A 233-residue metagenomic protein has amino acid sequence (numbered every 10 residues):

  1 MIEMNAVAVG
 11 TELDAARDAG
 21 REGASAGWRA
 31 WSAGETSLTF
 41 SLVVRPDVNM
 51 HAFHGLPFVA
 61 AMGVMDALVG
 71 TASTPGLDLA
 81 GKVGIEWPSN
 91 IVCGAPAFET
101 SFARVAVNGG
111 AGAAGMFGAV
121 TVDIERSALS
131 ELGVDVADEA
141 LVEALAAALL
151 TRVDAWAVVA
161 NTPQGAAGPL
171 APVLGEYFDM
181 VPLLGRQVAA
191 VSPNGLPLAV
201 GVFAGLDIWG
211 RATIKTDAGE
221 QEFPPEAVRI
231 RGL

Functional and structural regions predicted by a protein language model:
M1-D78, G232: N-terminal lobe of the biotin/lipoate ligase/transferase fold
I2-R17, G94-E99, L170-E176: A short, flexible low-complexity segment enriched in Lys/Arg and Gly/Pro that occurs in N-terminal basic tails
A30, V83, F203-G205: Short, exposed beta-strand/loop patches in secreted or surface proteins that constitute
L38, I91-V92, A212: Hydrophobic residues embedded in beta-strands of well-ordered beta-sheets
G70-A113: Acidic (Asp/Glu) carboxylate-rich active-site/surface patches
R104-A140: Short, acidic (Asp/Glu-rich) active-site segment that either coordinates a divalent metal cofactor
V134-L198: Conserved, helical-rich catalytic subdomain that frames metal- and/or nucleotide-binding sites in enzyme alpha/beta
L184-L233: Conserved RNA-binding domains used in RNP assembly and mRNA/RNA metabolism
